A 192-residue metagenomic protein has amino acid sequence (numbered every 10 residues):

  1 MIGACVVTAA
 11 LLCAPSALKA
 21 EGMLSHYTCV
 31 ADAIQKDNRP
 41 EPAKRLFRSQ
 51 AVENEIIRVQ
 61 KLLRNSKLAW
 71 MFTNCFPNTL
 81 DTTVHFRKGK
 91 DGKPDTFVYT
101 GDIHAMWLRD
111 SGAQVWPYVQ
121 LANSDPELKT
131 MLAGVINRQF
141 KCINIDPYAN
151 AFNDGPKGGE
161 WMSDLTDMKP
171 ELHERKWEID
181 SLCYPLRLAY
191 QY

Functional and structural regions predicted by a protein language model:
G3-C13: Bacterial N-terminal signal peptides
S16-K19: Sec/Tat signal peptide C-region and signal peptidase I cleavage site
E21-R109: Low-complexity, Ser/Thr/Pro/Gly-enriched N-terminal "stalk/linker" regions
H104-L132, I136-Y192: Aromatic-rich carbohydrate-recognition surfaces in CAZymes
